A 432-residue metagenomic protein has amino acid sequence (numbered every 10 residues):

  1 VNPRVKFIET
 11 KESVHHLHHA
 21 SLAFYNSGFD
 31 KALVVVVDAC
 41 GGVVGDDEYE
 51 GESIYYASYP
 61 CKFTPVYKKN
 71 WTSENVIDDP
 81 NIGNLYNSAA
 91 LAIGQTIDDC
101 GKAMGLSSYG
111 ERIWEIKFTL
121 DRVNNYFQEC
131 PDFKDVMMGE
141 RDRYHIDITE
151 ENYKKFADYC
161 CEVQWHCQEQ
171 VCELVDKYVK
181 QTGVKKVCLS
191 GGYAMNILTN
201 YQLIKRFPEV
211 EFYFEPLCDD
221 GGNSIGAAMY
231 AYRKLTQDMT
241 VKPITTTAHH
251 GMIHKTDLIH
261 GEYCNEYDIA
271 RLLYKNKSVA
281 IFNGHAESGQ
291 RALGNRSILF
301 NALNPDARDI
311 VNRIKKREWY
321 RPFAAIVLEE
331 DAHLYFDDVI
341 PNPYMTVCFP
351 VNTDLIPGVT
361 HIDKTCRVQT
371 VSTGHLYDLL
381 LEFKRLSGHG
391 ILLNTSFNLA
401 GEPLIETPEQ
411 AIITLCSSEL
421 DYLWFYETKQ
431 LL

Functional and structural regions predicted by a protein language model:
P3-K11, H18-L120, K186, M195-N196 (+1 more regions): Flexible beta->alpha loop and helix N-cap segments adjacent to enzyme active/binding sites
T10-H15, H145, T149, Y153-F156 (+3 more regions): A generic structural signal for ordered alpha-helices
G105, G110-W165: Active-site cores of enzymes that catalyze phosphoryl transfer or operate on phosphate-rich substrates
C161-K185: Phosphate/ATP-binding catalytic cores across multiple sugar-kinase/actin-like superfamilies, primarily ASKHA
